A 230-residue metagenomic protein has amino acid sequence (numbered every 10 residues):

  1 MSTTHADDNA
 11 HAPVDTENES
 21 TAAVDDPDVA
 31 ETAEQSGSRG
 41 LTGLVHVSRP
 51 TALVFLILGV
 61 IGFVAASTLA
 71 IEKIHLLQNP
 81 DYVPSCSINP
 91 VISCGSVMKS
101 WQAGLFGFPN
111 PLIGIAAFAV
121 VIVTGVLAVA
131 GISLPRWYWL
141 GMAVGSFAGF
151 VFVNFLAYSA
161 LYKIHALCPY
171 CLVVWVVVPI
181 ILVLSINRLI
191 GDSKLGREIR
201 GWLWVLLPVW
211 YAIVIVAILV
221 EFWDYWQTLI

Functional and structural regions predicted by a protein language model:
V47-L77, V216-A217: N-terminal signal-anchor transmembrane alpha helix
I61-L69, F118-V121, W137-S159: Small-polar-interrupted transmembrane alpha-helices in polytopic inner-membrane proteins
E72-V83, V151-V177, E221-I230: Interfacial helix-loop-helix junctions of multi-pass membrane proteins
I74-P109: Extracytosolic (periplasmic/ER-lumenal) interhelical loops and adjacent juxtamembrane/interface segments of multi-pass
M98-V120, L167-P179: Membrane-interface loop-to-helix entry segments
F108-S133, A148, F152: Hydrophobic alpha-helical transmembrane segments
L182-L195: Transmembrane alpha-helical segments of integral membrane proteins
L203-Y225: Final/C-terminal transmembrane alpha-helix of multipass membrane proteins
